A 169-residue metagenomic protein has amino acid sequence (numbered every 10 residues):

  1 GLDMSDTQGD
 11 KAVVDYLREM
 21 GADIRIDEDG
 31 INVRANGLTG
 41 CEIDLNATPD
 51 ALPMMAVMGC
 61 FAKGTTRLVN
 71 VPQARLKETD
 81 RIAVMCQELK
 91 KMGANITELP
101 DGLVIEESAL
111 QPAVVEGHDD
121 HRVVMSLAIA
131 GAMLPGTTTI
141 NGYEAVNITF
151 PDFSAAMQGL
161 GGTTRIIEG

Functional and structural regions predicted by a protein language model:
G1-G169: Short, structured segments at the rim of ligand-binding sites
